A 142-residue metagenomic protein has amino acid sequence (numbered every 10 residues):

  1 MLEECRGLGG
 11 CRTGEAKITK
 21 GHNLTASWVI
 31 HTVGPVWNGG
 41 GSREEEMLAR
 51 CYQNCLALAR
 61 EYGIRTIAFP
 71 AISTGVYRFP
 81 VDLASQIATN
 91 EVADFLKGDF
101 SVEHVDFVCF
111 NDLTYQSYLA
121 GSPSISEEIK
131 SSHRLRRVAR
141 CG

Functional and structural regions predicted by a protein language model:
M1-E61: Glycine-/small-residue-enriched capping loops at alpha/beta junctions
V36-G142: Phosphate/ribose-phosphate-bearing ligand recognition and processing surfaces, centered on ADP-ribose/NAD(+/P+) systems
